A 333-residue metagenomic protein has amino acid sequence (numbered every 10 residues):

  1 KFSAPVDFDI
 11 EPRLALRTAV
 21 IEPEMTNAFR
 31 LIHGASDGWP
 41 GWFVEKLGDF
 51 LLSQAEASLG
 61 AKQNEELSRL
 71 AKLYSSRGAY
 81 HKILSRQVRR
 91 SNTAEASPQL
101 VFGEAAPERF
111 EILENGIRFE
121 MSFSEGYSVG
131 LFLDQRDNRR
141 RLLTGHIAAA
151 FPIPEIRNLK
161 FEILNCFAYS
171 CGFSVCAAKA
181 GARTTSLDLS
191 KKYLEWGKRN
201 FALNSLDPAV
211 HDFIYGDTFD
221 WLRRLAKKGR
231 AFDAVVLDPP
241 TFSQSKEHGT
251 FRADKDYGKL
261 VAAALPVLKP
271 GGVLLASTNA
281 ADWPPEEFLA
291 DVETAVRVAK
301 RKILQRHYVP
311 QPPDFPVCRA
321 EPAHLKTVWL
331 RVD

Functional and structural regions predicted by a protein language model:
K1-G48: Non-catalytic accessory regions of SAM-dependent methyltransferases
I32-E45, A61-F132: Non-catalytic substrate-recognition/targeting regions of SAM-dependent transferases
S170-A182: Conserved SAM-binding loop of SAM-dependent methyltransferases across substrates and taxa, primarily the Class I
R183-D188: Conserved SAM-binding motif I beta-strand of class I
S190-A234: S-adenosyl-L-methionine
Y215, F232-A263: Mobile active-site "lid"/loop adjacent to the S-adenosyl-L-methionine
L268-P270: Helix-to-beta-strand junctions that scaffold the AdoMet/dcAdoMet cofactor pocket in Class I SAM-dependent enzymes
V273-D333: C-terminal catalytic and target-recognition region of SAM-dependent MTase-like enzymes, primarily methyltransferases
